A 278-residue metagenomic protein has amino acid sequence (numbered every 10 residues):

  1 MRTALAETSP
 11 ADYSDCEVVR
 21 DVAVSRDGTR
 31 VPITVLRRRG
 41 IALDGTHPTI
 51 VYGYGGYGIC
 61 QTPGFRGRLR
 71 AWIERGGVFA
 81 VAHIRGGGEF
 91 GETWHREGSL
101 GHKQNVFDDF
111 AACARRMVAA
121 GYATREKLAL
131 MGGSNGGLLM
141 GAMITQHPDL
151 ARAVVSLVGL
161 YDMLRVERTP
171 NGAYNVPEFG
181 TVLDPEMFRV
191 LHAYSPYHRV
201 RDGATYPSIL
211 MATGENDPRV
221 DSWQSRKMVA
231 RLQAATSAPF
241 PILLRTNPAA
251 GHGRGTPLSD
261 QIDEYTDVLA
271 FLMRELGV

Functional and structural regions predicted by a protein language model:
M1-G45, I59, P63-R70, E74-R75 (+2 more regions): Non-catalytic accessory segments flanking enzyme active sites
T3, D21-A23, G53, A82 (+1 more regions): Hydrophobic residues at beta-strand termini and immediately following loops that shape nucleotide-binding pockets
E17, T29, H47, T124-E126 (+1 more regions): Exposed loop/turn and edge beta-strand positions of beta-sandwich/beta-sheet ligand-binding modules
D44-G56: Short beta-strand element of the alpha/beta-hydrolase
T49, I73-H83, L243: A fold-wide structural signal in alpha/beta-hydrolase
G55-I59, F79: Serine-hydrolase catalytic-loop signature spanning alpha/beta hydrolases and amidase-signature enzymes
G58-G64, E89, W223: Glycine/threonine-rich flexible loop motifs
V81-V278: Active-site-proximal cap/loop segments of hydrolase catalytic domains
